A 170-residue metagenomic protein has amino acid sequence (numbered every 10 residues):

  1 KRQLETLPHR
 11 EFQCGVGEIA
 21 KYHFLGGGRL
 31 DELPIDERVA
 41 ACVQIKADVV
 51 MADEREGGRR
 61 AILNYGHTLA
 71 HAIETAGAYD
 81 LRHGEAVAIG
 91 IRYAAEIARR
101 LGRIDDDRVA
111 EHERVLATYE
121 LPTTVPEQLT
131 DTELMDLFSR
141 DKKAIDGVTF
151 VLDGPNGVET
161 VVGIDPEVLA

Functional and structural regions predicted by a protein language model:
K1-L63: Carboxylate- and glycine-rich phosphate/diphosphate-binding segment that chelates Mg2+/Mn2+
G17-A20, R103-A170: C-terminal charged capping/lid subdomain of soluble metabolic enzymes
I45-V49, A72, I97: Alpha-helical transmembrane segments of multipass membrane proteins
R59-Y65, L81-V87: Short glycine/threonine-rich catalytic loop with a Thr-x-Gly-x-Asp
Y65, L69-I73: Active-site His/Glu-centered metal-binding helix of metallohydrolases
H67, I91, N156: Residue-level signal for inorganic ion chemistry
A72-L81: Catalytic Zn2+-binding segment of zinc metalloproteases
G84-R99: An active-site-proximal "capping" alpha-helix that borders the catalytic cofactor pocket
